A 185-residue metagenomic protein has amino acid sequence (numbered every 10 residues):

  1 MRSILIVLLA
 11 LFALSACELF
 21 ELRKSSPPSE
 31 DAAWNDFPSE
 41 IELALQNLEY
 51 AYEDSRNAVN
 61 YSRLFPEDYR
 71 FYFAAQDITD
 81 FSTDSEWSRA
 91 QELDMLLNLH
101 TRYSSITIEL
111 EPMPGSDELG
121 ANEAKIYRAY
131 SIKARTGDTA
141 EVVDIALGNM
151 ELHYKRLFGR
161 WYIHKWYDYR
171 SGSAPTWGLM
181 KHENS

Functional and structural regions predicted by a protein language model:
M1-E18: Sec-dependent bacterial lipoprotein signal peptides
C17-D54, R63: Short, low-complexity N-terminal intrinsically disordered segments enriched in polar/charged residues
W34-E42, D54, A58, S82-R89 (+1 more regions): Solvent-exposed, acidic/flexible segments
S55-A74: Short, well-ordered alpha-helical segments enriched in acidic and aromatic residues
N57, S104, G159-W161: Loop/turn elements at helix/coil->beta-strand transitions in domains of secreted/extracellular proteins
R70-S85: A short gly/proline-enriched turn/hairpin at secondary-structure junctions
D84-V142: Surface-exposed, charged secondary-structure patches
S116-S185: Exposed beta-sheet edge and beta->alpha loop/turn motif
